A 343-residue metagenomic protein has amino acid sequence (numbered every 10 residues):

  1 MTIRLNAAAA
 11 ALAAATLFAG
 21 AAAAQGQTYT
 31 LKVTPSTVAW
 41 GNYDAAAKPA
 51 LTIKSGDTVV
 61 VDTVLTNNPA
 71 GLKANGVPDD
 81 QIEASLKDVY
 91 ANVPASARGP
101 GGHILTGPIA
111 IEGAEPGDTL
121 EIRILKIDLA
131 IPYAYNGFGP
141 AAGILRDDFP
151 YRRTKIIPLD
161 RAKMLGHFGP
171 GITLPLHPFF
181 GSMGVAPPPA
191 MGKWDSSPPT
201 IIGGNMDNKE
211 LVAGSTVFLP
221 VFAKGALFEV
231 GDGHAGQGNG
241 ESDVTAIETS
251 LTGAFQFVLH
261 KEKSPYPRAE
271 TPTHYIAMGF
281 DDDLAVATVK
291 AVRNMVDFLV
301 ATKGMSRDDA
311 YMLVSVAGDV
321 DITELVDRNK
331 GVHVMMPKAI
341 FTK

Functional and structural regions predicted by a protein language model:
M1-A11: Bacterial N-terminal signal peptides that target proteins for export
A9-G20: Bacterial N-terminal signal peptides
Q25-A39, D80-G102, M183-S197: Short, basic/aromatic beta-hairpin or loop at an interaction surface
Q27-T28, K32-V38, A46-V60, L65 (+6 more regions): Alpha/propeptide regions of enzymes that mature by internal proteolysis
T66-D79, I127-G137, G225-A235, T323-V326: Short, Lys/Arg- and Gly-enriched loop/turn segments at beta-strand edges
P100-I104, A110, L125-K209: Intrinsically disordered, low-complexity linker/loop segments enriched in Gly/Pro and charged/polar residues
L176-L284: Conserved mixed alpha/beta catalytic, RNA-binding, or beta-rich assembly cores of soluble enzyme, regulatory
R328-K343: Long, compositionally biased
